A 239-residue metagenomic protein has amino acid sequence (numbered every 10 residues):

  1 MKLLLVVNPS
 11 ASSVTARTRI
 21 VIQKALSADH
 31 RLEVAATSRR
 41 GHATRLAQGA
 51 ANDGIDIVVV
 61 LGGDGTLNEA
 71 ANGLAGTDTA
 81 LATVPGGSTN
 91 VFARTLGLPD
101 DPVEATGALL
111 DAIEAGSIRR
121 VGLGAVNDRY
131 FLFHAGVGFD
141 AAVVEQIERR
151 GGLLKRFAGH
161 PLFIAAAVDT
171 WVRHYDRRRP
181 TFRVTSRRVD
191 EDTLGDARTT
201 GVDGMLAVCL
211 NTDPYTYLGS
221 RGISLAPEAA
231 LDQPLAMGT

Functional and structural regions predicted by a protein language model:
M1-V58, N68, E104-G107: ATP/NTP phosphate-donor binding region
V6, T37, G76-A80, G86-C209: Catalytic core of DAGKc-family lipid kinases
P9, L61-G63, V84-G87: Glycine-rich beta-strand-to-loop/alpha-helix junction loops that act as flexible
S10-A11, S88, D213-P214: Short, glycine/serine-rich, charged loops/turns that create anion-binding and catalytic segments at active sites
T15-A16, E69-N72, F92-R94, A142 (+1 more regions): Short glycine-/acidic-enriched loop or helix-start segments at secondary-structure transitions that form or flank
R31-L32, I55-V58, T77-L81, R129-Y130: Short active-site oxyanion
T66-T79: Short Gly/Thr/Asp-enriched flexible loops that form oxyanion-binding sites at enzyme active sites
L194-T199, D203-T239: Internal anion-binding site segments
